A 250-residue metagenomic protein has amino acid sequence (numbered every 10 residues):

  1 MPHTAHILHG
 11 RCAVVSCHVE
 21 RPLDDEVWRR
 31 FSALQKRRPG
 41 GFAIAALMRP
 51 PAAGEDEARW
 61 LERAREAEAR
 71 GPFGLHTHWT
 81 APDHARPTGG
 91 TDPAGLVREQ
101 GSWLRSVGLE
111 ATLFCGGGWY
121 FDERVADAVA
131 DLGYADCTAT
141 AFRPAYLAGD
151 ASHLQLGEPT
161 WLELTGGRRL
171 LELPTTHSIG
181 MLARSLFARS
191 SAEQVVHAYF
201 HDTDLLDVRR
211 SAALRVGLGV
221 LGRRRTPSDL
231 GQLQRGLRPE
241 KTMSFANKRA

Functional and structural regions predicted by a protein language model:
M1-L8, R38-P39, S191-A250: C-terminal domain-boundary segment and adjacent tail
M1-R70, E110: Active-site beta->alpha N-cap acidic-glycine motif
H6-I7, G54, L113-H197: Active-site-adjacent pocket scaffolds in enzyme catalytic domains
A13-C17, F42-I44, F73-T77, T112-F114 (+3 more regions): Hydrophobic faces of well-ordered beta-strands that scaffold small-molecule active sites in alpha/beta enzyme cores
H18-E20, L47-P51, H78-T80, W119 (+4 more regions): Active-site beta-loop-alpha junctions enriched in small/polar residues
D25-F31, D56-E62, P93-R98, S185 (+1 more regions): Well-ordered, non-membrane alpha-helical segments in soluble/globular domains
S32-R37, A64-E66, E123-A135, G219: Short, surface-exposed basic-aromatic patches at helix termini and helix-loop junctions that form
A45-R124, Y146, A198-F200: Metal-dependent polysaccharide deacetylase catalytic core of the NodB/CE4 family, i.e., the active-site-bearing domain
